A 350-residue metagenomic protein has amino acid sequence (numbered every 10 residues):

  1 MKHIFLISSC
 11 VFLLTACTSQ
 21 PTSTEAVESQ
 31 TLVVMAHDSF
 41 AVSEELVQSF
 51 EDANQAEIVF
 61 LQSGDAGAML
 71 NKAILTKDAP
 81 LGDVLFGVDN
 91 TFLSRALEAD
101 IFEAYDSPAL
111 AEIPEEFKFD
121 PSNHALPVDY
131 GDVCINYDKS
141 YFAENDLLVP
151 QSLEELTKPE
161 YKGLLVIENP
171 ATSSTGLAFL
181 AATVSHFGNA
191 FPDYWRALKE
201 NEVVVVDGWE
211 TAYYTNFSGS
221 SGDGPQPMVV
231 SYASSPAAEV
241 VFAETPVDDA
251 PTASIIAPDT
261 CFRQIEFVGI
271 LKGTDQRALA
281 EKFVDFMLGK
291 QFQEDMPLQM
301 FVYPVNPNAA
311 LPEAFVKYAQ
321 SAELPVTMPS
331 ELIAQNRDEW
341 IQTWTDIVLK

Functional and structural regions predicted by a protein language model:
L13-A16: C-terminal motif of bacterial Sec signal peptides marking the signal peptidase cleavage site
T18-P21, E25-R95, K350: Early extracytoplasmic/lumenal segment of secretory-pathway proteins
E44, A66-F102, A111-P121, T215-N216 (+1 more regions): Pocket-flanking alpha-helical
P80-L85, E103-K139, E154, G163-P170: A structural signal for short loop-to-beta-strand junctions that line the ligand-binding cleft of periplasmic/secreted
N90-I101, K118-L148, G176-F187, R263-G269: Periplasmic solute-binding protein
A181-T260: Ligand-binding pocket segment of bilobal, Venus flytrap-like solute-binding proteins
E266-T327: Mature extracytoplasmic/periplasmic domains
E313-K350: Extracellular/periplasmic bilobal clamshell ligand-binding domains
